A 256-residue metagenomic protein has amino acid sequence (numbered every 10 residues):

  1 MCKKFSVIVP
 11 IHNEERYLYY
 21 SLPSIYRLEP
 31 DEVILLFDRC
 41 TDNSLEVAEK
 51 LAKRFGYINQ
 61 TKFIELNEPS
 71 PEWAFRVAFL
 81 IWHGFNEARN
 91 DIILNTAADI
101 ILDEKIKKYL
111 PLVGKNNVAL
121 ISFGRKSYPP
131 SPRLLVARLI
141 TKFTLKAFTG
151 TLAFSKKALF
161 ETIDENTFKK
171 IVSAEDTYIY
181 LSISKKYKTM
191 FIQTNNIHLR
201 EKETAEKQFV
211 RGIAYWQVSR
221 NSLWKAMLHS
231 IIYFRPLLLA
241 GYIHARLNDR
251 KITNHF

Functional and structural regions predicted by a protein language model:
E14-R27: Short, well-formed alpha-helical segments that are part of the catalytic scaffolds of diverse glycosyltransferases
F37-V47: A conserved acidic beta->alpha catalytic loop
N67-A88: Glycine-rich, basic loop-to-helix element that forms the pyrophosphate-binding segment of sugar-nucleotide handling
D91-I101: Short beta-strand-to-loop acidic/aromatic patch adjacent to the donor-nucleotide binding site
I101-R133: Conserved donor NDP-sugar-binding/catalytic core segment of glycosyltransferases
A137-F154: A recurrent flexible, glycine/aromatic-enriched loop bordering the glycosyltransferase active site that acts as
I171-Y178: Acidic donor-binding loop at a coil-to-helix junction in glycosyltransferase catalytic cores that engages
T204-F256: Non-catalytic, C-terminal membrane-associated alpha-helical segments of glycosyltransferases
